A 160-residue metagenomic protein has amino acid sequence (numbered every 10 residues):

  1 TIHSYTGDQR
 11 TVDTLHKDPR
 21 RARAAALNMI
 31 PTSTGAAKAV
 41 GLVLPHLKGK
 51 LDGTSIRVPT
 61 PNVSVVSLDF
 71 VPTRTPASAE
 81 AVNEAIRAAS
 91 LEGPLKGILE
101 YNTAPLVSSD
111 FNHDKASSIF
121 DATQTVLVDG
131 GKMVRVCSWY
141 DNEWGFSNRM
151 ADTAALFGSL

Functional and structural regions predicted by a protein language model:
T1-I2, W139: Short beta-strand segments
H3-V134: C-terminal substrate-binding/catalytic lobe of Rossmann-fold NAD(P)-dependent oxidoreductases
R57-P61, W139-F146: Glycine-rich phosphate/pyrophosphate-binding beta-alpha loops
N148-L160: Internal hydrophobic alpha-helix adjacent to the cofactor/substrate pocket in enzyme cavities
